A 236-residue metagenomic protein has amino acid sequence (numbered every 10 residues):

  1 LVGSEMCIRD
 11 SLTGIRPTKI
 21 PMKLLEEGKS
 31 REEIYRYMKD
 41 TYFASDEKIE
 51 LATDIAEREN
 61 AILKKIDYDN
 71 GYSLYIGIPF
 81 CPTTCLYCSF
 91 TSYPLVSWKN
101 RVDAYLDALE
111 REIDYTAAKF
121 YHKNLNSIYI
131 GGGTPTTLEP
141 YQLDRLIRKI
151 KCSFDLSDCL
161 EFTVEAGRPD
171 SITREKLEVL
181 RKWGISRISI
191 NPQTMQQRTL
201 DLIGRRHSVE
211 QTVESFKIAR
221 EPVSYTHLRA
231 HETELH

Functional and structural regions predicted by a protein language model:
L1-D10, T226-T233: Conserved small/polar residues in nucleotide/adenosyl-binding loops
G3, G71, C159: Conserved catalytic motifs of the protein kinase core domain
S4-E5, R9-D40: Glycine-rich beta-alpha loop elements in corrinoid/cobalamin-binding modules across cobalamin-dependent enzymes
M22, S73-Y75, T163: Short aromatic/hydrophobic contact patches that present stacked aromatics for nucleic-acid/ligand binding
E26-L74: N-terminal [4Fe-4S]-dependent radical SAM core
G77-S92: Local cysteine-cluster metal-coordination motifs and their immediate loop/turn environment, predominantly Fe-S cluster
S92-E232: Conserved non-cysteine loop/helix-boundary elements of the Radical SAM core domain that shape
